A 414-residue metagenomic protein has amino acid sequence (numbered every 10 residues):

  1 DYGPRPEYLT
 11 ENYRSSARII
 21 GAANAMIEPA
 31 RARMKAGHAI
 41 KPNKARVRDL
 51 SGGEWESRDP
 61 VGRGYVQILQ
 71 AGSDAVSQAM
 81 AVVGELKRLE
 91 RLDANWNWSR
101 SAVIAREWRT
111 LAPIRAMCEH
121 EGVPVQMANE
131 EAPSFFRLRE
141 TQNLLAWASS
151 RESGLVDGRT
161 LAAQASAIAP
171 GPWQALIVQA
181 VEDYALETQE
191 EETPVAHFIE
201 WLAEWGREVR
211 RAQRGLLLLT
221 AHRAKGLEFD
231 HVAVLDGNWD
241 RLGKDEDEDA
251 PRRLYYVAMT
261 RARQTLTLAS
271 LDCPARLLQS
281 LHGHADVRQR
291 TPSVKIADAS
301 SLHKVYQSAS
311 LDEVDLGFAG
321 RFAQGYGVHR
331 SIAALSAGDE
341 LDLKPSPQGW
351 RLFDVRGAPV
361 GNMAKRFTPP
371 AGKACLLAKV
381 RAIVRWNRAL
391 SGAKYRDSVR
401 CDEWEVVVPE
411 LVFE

Functional and structural regions predicted by a protein language model:
G3-P4, N12-V123: Helicase P-loop NTPase motor core
N12-A17, M26, E107-T110, E131-S134 (+3 more regions): Conserved nucleotide-binding/hydrolysis micro-motifs of P-loop NTPases
G64, S99, A212-L217, A337-D339: Short beta-strand or tight-loop elements that sit immediately N-terminal to catalytic metal-binding acidic residues
G72-A175, E182-E187: Conserved helicase/translocase motor-coupling segment
I104-R106, A128, L219-A221, V232-D236 (+3 more regions): Generic beta-strand/beta-sheet core signal
T141-A269, A275-L277, A285-R290: Conserved helicase C-terminal RecA-like lobe
L281-E414: Conserved active-site motif detector
